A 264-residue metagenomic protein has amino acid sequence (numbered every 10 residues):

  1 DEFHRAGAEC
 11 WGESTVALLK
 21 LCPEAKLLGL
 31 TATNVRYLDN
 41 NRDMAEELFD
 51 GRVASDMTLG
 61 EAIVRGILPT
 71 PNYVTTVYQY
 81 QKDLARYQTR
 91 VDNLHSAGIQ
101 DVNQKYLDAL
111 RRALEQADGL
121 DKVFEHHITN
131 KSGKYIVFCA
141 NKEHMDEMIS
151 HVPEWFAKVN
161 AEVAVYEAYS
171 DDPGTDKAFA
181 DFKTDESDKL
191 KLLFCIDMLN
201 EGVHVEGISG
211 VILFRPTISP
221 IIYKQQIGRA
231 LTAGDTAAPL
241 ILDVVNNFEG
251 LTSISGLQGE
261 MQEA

Functional and structural regions predicted by a protein language model:
D1-R36: SF2 helicase catalytic motif II
E2, L30-N34, N141-K142, I196-M198 (+1 more regions): A short beta-strand-to-loop transition that corresponds to the Sensor-1 phosphate-sensing loop of AAA+ P-loop ATPases
E2-H4, L199, R215-T217, A230: Conserved Walker B
C22-K26, D50-R52, L68-N72, A161-A164 (+3 more regions): Short glycine-/polar-rich loops that comprise or flank the Walker A/P-loop and associated switch/sensor motifs
D39-G133, I149, P153: Interdomain helical connector at the RecA1-RecA2 junction of SF1/SF2 helicase-like NTPases
G66, L192-V211, I227-T232: SF2 helicase motor core recognition
I136, D146-E147, V152, V159-N200: Conserved helicase ATPase core of P-loop NTP-dependent helicases/translocases
R229-L257: Conserved segment of the helicase C-terminal RecA-like domain
